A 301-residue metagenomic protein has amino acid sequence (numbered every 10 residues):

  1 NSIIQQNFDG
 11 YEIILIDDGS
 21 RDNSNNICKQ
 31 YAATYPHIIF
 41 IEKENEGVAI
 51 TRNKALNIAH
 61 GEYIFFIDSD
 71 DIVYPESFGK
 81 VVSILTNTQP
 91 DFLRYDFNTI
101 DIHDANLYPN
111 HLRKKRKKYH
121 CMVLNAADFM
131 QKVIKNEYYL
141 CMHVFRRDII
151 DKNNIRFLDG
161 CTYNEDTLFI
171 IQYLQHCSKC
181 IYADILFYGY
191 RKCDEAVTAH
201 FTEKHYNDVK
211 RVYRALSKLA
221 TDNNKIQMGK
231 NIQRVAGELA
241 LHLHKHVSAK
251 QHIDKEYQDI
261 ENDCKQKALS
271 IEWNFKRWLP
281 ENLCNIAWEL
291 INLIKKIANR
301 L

Functional and structural regions predicted by a protein language model:
N1-G10: Short, acidic, metal-binding catalytic loop of nucleotide-sugar glycosyltransferases
D17-N26, E44: A conserved acidic beta->alpha catalytic loop
D22-Q30, I72, E76: Acidic helix N-cap motif at the loop->helix transition within catalytic regions of sugar-transfer enzymes
K43-A59, K80: Glycine-rich, basic loop-to-helix element that forms the pyrophosphate-binding segment of sugar-nucleotide handling
V48, S69-C180, Y188-K204: Donor-binding/catalytic cores of nucleotide-activated saccharide and glycerol-phosphate transferases/polymerases
I64: Short aromatic/hydrophobic "clamp" motif used to bind/position activated sugar donors
I185-D194, A199-Q227, E238, H242-A268: Catalytic core of nucleotide-sugar-dependent glycosyltransferases
K218, V247-L301: Membrane-interface aromatic/basic loop that binds lipid-linked glycans or pyrophosphate carriers, typified by
